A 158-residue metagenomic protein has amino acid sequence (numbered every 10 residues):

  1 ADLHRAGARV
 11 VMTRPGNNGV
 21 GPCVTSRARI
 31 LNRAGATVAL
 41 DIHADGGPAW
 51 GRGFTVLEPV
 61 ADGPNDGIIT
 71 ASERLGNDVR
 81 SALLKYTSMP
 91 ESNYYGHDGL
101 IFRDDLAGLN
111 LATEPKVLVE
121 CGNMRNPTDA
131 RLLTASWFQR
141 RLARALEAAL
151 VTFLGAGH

Functional and structural regions predicted by a protein language model:
A1-H158: Active-site-proximal helix/loop segments of hydrolytic enzymes
